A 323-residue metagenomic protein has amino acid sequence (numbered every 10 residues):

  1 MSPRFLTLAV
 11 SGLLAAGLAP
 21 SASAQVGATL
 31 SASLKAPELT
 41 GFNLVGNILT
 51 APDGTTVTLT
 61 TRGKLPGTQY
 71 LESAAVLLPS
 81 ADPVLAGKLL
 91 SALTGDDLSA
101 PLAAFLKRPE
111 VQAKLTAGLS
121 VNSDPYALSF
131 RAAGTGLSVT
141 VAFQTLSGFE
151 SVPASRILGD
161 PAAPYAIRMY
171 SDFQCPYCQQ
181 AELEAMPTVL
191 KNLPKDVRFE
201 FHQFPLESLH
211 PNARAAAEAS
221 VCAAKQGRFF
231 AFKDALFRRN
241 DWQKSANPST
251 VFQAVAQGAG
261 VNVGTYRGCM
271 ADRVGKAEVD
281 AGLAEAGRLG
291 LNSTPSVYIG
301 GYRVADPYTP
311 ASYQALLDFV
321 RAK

Functional and structural regions predicted by a protein language model:
M1-A9: Bacterial N-terminal signal peptides that target proteins for export
A16-S21: N-terminal signal peptide c-region/cleavage motif recognized by signal peptidases
Q25, S91, A254-K323: C-terminal cap of thioredoxin/glutaredoxin-like
A28-G46, L65, P79-S208, D280-G287: Extracytoplasmic thiol/disulfide redox context detector
S31, P83-L90, L183-L190, A216-S220 (+8 more regions): Extracytoplasmic/secreted envelope proteins and their assembly/folding machinery, especially bacterial periplasmic
F42-A81, A315-L316: N-terminal, post-signal-peptide region of Sec/Tat-exported proteins
V57, Y126-L128, V304: Short, isolated positions in well-ordered beta-strands
R168-Q257, L289: Structural alpha/beta surface segment adjacent to cysteine/selenocysteine redox centers across thiol/disulfide enzymes
